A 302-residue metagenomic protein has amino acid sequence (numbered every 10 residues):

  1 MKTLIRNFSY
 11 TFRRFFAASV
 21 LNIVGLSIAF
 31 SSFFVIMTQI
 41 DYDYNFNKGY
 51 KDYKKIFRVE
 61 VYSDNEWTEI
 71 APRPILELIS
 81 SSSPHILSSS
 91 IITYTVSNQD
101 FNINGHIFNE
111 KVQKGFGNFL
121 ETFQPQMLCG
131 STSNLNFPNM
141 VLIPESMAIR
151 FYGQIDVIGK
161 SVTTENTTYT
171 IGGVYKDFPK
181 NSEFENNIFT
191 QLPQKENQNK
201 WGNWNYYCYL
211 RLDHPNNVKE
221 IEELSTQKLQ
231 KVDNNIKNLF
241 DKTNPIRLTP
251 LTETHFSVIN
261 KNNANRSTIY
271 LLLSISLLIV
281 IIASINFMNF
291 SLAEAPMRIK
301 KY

Functional and structural regions predicted by a protein language model:
T3-I5, Y10-A17, G49-Y50, T226-L278 (+1 more regions): Membrane-helix entry/capping segments
F8, I23, S27, Q39 (+7 more regions): Structural preference for long, well-ordered alpha-helical segments in enzyme cores
A18-S32, Y270-N289: Alpha-helical transmembrane segments of integral membrane proteins
S19, Q39-Y42, M288-R298: Juxtamembrane alpha-helical signal-transduction segment immediately C-terminal to a transmembrane helix
F33-I158, T163-T170, E223, N234: Structured, solvent-exposed hinge/loop segments at the ends of secondary-structure elements
I56, N203-Y207, I299: Short, solvent-exposed beta-strand edge segments and adjacent coil->beta transition regions
Q113-C129, V141-A264: Mid-to-C-terminal secondary-structure elements that act as membrane-proximal/extracytoplasmic interface segments
Y302: Conserved phosphate/oxyanion-binding catalytic-loop motifs
